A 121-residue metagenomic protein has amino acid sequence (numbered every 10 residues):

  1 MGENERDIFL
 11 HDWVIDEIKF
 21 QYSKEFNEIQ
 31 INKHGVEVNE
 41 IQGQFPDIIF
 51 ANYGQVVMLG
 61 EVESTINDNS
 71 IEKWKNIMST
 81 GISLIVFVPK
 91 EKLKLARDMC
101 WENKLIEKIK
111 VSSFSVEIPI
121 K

Functional and structural regions predicted by a protein language model:
M1-Q42: Acidic-basic catalytic patches of nuclease active cores, encompassing PD-(D/E)XK and other metal-cofactor nuclease
I31-H34, F87, S112-V116: Conserved beta-strand termini and adjacent loop/short-helix elements that scaffold enzyme active sites in alpha/beta
Q42, A51-V57, I77-T80: Flexible, charged surface loops at secondary-structure boundaries
D47-I71: Conserved catalytic cores of phosphodiester-cleaving nucleases, focusing on short active-site segments
V56-L59, G81-V88, I109: Hydrophobic beta-strand segments of well-ordered beta-sheets in folded domains
T65-E102: Short, charged, amphipathic alpha-helix that recurs within catalytic cores of restriction-modification and other
E91-K121: Domain-level recognition of nuclease-like catalytic cores that cleave nucleotide substrates
